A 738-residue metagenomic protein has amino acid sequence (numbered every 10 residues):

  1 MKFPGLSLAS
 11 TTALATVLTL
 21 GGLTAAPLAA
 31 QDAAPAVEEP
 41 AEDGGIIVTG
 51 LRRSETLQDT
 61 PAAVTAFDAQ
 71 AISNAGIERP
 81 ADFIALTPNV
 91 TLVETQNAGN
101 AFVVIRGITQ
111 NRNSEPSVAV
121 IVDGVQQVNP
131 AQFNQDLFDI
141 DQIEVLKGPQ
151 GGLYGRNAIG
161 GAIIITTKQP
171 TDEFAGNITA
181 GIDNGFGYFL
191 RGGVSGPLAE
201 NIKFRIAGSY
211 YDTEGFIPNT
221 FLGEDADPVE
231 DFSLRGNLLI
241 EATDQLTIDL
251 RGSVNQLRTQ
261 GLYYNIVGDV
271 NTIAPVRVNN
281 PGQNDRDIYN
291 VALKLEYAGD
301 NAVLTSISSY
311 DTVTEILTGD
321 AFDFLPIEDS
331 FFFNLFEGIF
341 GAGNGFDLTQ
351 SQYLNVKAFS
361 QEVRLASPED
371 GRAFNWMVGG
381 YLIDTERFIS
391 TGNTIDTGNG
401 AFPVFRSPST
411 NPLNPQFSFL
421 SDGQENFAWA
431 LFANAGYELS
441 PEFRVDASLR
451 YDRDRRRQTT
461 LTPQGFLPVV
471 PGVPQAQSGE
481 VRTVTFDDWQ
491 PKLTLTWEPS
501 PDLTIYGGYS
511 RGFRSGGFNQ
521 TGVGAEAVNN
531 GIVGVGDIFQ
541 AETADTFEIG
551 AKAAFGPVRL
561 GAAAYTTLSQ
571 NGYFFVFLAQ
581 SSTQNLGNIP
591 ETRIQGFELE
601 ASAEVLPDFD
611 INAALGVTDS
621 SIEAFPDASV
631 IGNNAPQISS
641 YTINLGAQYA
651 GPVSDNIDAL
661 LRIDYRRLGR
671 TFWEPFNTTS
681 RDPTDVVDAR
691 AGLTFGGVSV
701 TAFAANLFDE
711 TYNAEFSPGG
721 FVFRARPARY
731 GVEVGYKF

Functional and structural regions predicted by a protein language model:
M1-N89, S195, D244-Q245, D688 (+1 more regions): N-terminal Sec signal peptide and the immediately downstream disordered periplasmic leader that contains the TonB box
G44, R666-E674, G692-F738: C-terminal beta-signal and adjacent terminal beta-strands/loops of Gram-negative outer-membrane beta-barrel proteins
T49, A81, A85-V125: Extracytoplasmic beta-strand/coil segments of soluble accessory domains associated with Gram-negative outer-membrane
P80-A81, V103-R106, I121, V145 (+3 more regions): N-terminal periplasmic accessory domains that precede and gate Gram-negative outer-membrane beta-barrel machines
S117, D123-P149: Short acidic/polar hinge/loop motifs at secondary-structure boundaries that mediate gating or recognition
A175-N177, I182-T213, I217-Q260, D287-L293 (+7 more regions): Transmembrane beta-barrel wall of Gram-negative outer-membrane proteins
K294-A321, E498, T504-S510, I538-F597 (+3 more regions): Membrane-embedded beta-barrel scaffold of Gram-negative outer-membrane proteins
E442, R559, T566-L568, G587-E674 (+1 more regions): Gram-negative outer-membrane beta-barrel transporters
